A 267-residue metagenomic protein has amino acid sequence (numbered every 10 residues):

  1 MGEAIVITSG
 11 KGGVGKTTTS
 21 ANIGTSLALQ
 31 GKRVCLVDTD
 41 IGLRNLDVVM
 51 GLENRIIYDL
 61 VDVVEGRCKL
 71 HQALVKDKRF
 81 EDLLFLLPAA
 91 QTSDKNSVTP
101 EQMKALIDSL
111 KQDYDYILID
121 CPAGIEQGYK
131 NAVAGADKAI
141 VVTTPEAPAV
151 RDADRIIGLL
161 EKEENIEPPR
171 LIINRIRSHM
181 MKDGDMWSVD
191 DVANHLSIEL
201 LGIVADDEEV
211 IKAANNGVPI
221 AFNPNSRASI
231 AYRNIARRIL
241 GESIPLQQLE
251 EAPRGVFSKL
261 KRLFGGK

Functional and structural regions predicted by a protein language model:
A4-K69, Y116: Walker A/P-loop NTP-binding active-site region of P-loop NTPases, recognizing the glycine-rich GxxxxGKT/S
V6, A28, G51, V64-C68 (+11 more regions): Signal for well-folded cores of large energy- and translation-related assemblies
G12, T17, D38, V63 (+5 more regions): Residue-level signature of catalytic and energy-coupling elements of molecular machines, predominantly ATP/GTP-dependent
A21, S229-R237: Short, amphipathic alpha-helical "lid/cap" segments that border enzyme active or binding sites
T39-Q112, A214-N215, A221: P-loop/Walker-type NTP enzyme "switch/lid" segment
E101-A105, S109-Q112, Y116, C121-D206 (+1 more regions): Conserved catalytic-core segment of NTP-binding enzymes
N216-I230: C-terminal boundary of histidine-terminating zinc-finger modules
N234, R238, Q247-K267: A short, charged, Gly/Pro-tolerant segment at domain boundaries
